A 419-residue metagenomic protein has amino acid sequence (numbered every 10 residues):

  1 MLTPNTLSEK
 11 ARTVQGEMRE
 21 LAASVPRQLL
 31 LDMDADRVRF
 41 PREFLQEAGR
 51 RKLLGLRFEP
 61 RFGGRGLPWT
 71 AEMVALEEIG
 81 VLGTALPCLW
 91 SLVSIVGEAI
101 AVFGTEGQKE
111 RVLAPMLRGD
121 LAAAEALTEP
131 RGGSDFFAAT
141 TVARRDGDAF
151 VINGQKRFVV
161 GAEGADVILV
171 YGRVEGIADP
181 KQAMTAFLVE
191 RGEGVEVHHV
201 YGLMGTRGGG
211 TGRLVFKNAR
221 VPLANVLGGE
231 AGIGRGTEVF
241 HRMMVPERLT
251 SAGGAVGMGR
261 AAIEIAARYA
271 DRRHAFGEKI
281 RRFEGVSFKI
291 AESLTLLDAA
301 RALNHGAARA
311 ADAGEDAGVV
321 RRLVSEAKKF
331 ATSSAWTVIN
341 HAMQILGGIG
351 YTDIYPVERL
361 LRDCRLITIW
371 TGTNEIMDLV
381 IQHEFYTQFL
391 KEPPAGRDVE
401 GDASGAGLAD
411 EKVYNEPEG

Functional and structural regions predicted by a protein language model:
L2-P4, V74-A75, I95, R242 (+1 more regions): Glycine-rich phosphate/cofactor-binding loops in nucleotide/flavin-utilizing enzymes
L2-V14, V81, V197-D298, S325 (+4 more regions): Glycine-rich beta->alpha junctions and the first turn(s) of the following alpha-helix
R27-D36, A267, D271-E278, L297-F330 (+1 more regions): C-terminal helix-coil-helix/basic helical segment that borders enzyme active sites and/or dimer interfaces and provides
R50-A122, V160-V167, A311, E315 (+1 more regions): Internal helix-loop-helix
G66-A75, D135-A139, V189, V215 (+1 more regions): Structural signature of FAD isoalloxazine-binding scaffolds in flavoprotein oxidoreductases
G132-G133, R157-A162, G205-T206, P246-T250 (+1 more regions): Glycine-rich phosphate/pyrophosphate-binding beta-alpha loops
T141-R144: A structural signal for short hydrophobic beta-strand segments in well-ordered beta-sheet cores
A149, N153-V197: A short core secondary-structure module
